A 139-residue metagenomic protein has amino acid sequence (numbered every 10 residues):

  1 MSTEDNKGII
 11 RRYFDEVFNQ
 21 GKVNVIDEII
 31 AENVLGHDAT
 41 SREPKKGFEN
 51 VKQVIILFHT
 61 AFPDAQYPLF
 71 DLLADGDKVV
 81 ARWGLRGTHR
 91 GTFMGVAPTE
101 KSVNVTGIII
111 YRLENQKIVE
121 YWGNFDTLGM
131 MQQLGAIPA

Functional and structural regions predicted by a protein language model:
M1-A139: C-terminal and inter-domain tail/linker signature
